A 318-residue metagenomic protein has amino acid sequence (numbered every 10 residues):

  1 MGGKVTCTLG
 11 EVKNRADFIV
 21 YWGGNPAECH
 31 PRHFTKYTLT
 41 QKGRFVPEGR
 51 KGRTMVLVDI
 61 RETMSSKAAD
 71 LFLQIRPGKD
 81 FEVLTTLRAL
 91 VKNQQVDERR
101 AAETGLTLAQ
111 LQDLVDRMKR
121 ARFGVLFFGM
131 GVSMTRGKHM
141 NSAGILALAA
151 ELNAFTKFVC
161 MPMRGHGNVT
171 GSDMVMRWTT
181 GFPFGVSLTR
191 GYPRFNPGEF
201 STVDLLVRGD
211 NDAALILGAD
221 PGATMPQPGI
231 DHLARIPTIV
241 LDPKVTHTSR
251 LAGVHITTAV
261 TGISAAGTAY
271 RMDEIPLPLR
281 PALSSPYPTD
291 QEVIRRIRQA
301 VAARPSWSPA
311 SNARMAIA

Functional and structural regions predicted by a protein language model:
M1-F155, T179-A318: Non-catalytic alpha/beta scaffold blocks inside enzyme catalytic domains
G165: Metal/cofactor-centered catalytic core regions of large enzymes
